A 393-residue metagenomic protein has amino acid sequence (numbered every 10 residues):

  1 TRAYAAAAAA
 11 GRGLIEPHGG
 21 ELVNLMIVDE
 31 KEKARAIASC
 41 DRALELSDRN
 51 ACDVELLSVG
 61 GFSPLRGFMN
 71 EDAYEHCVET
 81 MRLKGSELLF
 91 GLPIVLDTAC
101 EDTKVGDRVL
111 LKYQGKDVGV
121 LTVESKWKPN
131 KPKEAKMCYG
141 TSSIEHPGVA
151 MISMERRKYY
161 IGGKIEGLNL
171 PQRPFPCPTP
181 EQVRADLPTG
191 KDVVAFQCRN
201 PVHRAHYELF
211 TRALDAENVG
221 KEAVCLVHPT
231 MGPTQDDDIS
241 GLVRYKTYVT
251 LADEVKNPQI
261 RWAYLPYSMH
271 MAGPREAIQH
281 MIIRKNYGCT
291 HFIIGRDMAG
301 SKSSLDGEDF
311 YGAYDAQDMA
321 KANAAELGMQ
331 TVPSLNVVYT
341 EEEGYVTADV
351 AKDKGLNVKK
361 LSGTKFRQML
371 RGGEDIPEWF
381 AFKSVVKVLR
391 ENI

Functional and structural regions predicted by a protein language model:
Y4-I393: Active-site cores that bind ATP or allylic diphosphates and position pyrophosphate for catalysis
